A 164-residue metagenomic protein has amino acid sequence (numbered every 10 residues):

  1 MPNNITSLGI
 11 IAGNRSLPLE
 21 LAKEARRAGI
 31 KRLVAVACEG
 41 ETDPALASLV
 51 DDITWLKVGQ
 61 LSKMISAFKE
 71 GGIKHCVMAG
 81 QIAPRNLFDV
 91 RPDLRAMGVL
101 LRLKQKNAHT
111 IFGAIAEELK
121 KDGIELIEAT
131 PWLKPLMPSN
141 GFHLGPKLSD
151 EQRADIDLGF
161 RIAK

Functional and structural regions predicted by a protein language model:
P2-C38: N-terminal basic/disordered segments at the start of proteins
L8, D52, A96-H109, F142-R153: Flexible, glycine/proline-enriched loop segments at strand-loop-helix junctions that form or flank small-ligand binding
A12, S16-E20, L56-K63, G71 (+3 more regions): Conserved active-site and cofactor/substrate-binding residues in soluble primary-metabolism enzymes
L21-K23, L46-S48, F88-R91, P138-G141: Short acidic, glycine/serine/threonine-rich loops at helix termini
G29, S48-D51, D122: Short, structured coil segments at secondary-structure junctions
A37-V58: N-terminal beta-loop-helix "entrance" segment that forms/cooperates in small-molecule cofactor or anionic ligand
L61-T130: N-terminal glycine-rich phosphate/adenylate-binding segment common to multiple enzyme folds
I115-E128, P135-K164: Internal active-site segments that recognize and position negatively charged phosphoryl groups and nucleotide moieties
